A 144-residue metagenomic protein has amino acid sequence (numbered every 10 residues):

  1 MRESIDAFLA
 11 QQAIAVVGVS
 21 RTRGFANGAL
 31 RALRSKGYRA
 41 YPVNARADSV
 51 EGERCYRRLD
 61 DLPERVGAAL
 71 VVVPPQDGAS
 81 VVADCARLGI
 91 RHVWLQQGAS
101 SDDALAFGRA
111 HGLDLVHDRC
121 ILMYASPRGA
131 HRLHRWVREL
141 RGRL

Functional and structural regions predicted by a protein language model:
M1-E51: Hydrophobic, well-ordered beta-alpha structural blocks that scaffold small-molecule cofactor pockets
V16, L70-V71, L95: Redox-cofactor binding/interface segments in oxidoreductases and associated redox assembly factors
A45-A47, Q96-S100, R119-M123: Short, acidic/turn-prone active-site loops that include or flank metal/cofactor- and phosphate-binding residues
S49-S80: Glycine-rich, highly charged phosphate/nucleotide-binding loops
P63-R65, D102-A125: Short acidic, glycine/proline-enriched helix-loop-strand junctions
C85-G108: ADP-ribose/adenylate-binding Rossmann-like module
Y124-L144: A charged, well-structured terminal subsegment
